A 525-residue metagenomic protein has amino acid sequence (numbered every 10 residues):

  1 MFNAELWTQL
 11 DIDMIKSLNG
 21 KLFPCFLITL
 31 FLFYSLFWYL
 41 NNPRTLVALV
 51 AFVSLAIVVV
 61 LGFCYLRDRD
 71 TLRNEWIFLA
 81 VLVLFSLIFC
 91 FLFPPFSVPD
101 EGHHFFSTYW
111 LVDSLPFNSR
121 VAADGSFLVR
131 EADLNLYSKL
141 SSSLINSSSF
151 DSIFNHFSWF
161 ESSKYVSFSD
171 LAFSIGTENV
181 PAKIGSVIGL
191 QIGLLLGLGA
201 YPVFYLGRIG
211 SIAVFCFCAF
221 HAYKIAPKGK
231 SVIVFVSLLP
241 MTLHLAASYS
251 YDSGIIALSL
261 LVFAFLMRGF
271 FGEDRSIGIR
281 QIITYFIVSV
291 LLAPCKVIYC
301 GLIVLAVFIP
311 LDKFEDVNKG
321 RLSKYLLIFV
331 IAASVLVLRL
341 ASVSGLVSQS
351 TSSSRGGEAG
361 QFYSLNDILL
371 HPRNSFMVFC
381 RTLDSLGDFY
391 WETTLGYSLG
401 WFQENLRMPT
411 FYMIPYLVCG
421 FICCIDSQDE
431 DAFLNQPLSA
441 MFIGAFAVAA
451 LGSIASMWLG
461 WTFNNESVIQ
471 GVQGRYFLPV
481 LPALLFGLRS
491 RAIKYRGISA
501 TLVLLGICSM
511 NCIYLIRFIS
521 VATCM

Functional and structural regions predicted by a protein language model:
N3-L30, S35-I88, S323-F329, E430-Q436 (+2 more regions): Start-transfer (signal-anchor) and selected internal transmembrane alpha helices of multi-pass inner/ER membrane
G20-C25, R73, L198-P202, F220-P240: Transmembrane-helix signature of polytopic, membrane-embedded enzymes that assemble or transfer cell-envelope glycans
F31-S35, V59-E101, Y109-H156, I328-G345 (+2 more regions): Transmembrane signal-anchor helices characteristic of membrane glycosylation enzymes that use polyprenol
V58, F265-R275, C300-A332: Perimembrane helix-loop-helix junctions
L61-C64, P202-K228: Transmembrane-helix motifs of polytopic, lipid-linked glycan transferases
S114-L206: Interfacial juxtamembrane loops and adjacent helix segments that form the catalytic/substrate-binding surfaces
E161-V166, L340-Q428, M525: Membrane-lumen/periplasm interface segments of multi-pass, membrane-embedded glycan/lipid transferases
L243-H244, G278-V297, L302-F308: Membrane-interface alpha helices of multi-pass inner-membrane proteins
